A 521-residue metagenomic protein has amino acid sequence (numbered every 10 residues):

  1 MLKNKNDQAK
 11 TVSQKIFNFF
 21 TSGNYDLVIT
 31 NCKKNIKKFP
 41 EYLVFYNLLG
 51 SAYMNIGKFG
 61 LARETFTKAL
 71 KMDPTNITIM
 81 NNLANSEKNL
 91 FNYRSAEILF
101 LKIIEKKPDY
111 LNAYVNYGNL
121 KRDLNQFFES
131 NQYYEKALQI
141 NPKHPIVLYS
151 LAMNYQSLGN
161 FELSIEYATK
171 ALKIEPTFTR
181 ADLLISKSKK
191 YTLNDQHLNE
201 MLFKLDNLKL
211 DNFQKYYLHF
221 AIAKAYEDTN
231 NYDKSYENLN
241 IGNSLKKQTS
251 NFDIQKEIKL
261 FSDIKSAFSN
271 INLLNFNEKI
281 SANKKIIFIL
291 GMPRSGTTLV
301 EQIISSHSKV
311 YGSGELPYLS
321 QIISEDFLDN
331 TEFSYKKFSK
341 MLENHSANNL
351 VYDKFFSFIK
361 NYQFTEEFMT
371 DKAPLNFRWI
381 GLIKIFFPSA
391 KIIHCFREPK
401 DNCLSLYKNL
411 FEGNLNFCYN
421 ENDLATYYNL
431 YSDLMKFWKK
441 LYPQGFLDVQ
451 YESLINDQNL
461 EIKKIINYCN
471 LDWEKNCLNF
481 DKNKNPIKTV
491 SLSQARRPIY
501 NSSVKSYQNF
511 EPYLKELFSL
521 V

Functional and structural regions predicted by a protein language model:
A9, L43-V44, I77-T78, L111-N112 (+3 more regions): Helix-start (N-cap) detector for alpha-helical repeat units in TPR-like alpha-solenoids, especially tetratricopeptide
F19, Y46-Y53, T65, I79-L90 (+9 more regions): TPR/Sel1-like alpha-solenoid repeat signature
N35, K68-A69, K102-I103, K136-A137 (+2 more regions): Canonical positions in the second alpha-helix
Y167, S186, L198-K209, L218-I287 (+3 more regions): PAPS-dependent sulfotransferases, especially Golgi type II membrane carbohydrate sulfotransferases
I280-I385: Phosphate-binding active sites in nucleotide-utilizing proteins
